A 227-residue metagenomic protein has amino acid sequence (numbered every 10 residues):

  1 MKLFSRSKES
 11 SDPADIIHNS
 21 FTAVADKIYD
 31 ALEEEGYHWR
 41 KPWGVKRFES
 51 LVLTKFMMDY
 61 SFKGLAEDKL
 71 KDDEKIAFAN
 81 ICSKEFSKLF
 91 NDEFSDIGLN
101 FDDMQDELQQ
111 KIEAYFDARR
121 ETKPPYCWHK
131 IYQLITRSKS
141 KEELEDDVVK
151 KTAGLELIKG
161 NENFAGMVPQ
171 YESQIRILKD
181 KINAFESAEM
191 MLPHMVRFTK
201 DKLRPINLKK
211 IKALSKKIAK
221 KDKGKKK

Functional and structural regions predicted by a protein language model:
K2-K8, K216-K227: Short acidic DE-rich linear segments
L3-K41: Leu/Val/Ala/Ile-rich N-terminal alpha-helices, chiefly Sec-type signal peptides and the beginnings
S10-I17, W43, R47-L51, K55 (+5 more regions): Short runs of predominantly hydrophobic/aromatic residues within well-ordered alpha helices that form helix-helix
F21, K55-M58, A79, S83 (+2 more regions): Hydrophobic alpha-helical core bundles mediating ligand binding, dimerization, or RNAP-core interactions
K27-I76: N-terminal interaction modules that seed assembly of large macromolecular complexes
K75-E93: Mature extracellular/secreted ectodomains of secretory-pathway proteins
K88-D222: Helix-driven interaction modules
